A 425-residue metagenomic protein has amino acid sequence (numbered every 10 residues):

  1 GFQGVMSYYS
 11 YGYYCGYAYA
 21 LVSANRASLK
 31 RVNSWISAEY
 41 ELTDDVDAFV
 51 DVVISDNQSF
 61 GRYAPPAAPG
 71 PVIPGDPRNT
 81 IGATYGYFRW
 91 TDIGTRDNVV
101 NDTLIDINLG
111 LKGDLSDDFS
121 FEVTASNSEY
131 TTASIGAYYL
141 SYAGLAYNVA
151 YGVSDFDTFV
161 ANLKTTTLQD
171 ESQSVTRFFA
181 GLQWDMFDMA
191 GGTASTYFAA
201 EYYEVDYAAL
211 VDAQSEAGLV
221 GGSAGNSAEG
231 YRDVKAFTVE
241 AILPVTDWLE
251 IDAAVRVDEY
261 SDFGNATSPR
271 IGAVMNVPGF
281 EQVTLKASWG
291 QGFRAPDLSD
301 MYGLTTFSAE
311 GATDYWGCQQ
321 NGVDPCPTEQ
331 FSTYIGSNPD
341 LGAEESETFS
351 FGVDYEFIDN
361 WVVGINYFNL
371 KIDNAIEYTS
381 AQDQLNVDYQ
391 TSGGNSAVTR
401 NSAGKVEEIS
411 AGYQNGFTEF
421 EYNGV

Functional and structural regions predicted by a protein language model:
G1-L29, W35, E41-V234, F280 (+2 more regions): Surface-exposed, low-complexity loop segments enriched in small/polar and acidic residues
K30-N33, I105, A266-T267, E347-S350: Short, solvent-exposed loop/turn segments enriched in Ser/Thr/Gly
I36-Y40, L109-G113, A180-W184, V239-L243 (+2 more regions): Residues on the lipid-exposed face of transmembrane beta-strands in outer-membrane beta-barrel proteins
T43-D45, M189-A190, E216-V220, L243-L249 (+3 more regions): Secondary-structure transition/capping motifs at alpha-helix termini and the adjoining loop/turn into the next element
Y231, D258-S268, E345-E347: Solvent-exposed loop/turn segments connecting transmembrane beta-strands in outer-membrane beta-barrel proteins
E250-Y260, V277, L285-W289: Transmembrane beta-strand segments that form the barrel wall of outer-membrane beta-barrel proteins
T267-A273, T284-K286, S299-M301, S350: Short beta-alpha junctions and helix-cap segments that line functional grooves
A343-E347, N360, F368: Polar, glycine-rich mid-to-C-terminal structural blocks that act as macromolecule-binding/assembly scaffolds
